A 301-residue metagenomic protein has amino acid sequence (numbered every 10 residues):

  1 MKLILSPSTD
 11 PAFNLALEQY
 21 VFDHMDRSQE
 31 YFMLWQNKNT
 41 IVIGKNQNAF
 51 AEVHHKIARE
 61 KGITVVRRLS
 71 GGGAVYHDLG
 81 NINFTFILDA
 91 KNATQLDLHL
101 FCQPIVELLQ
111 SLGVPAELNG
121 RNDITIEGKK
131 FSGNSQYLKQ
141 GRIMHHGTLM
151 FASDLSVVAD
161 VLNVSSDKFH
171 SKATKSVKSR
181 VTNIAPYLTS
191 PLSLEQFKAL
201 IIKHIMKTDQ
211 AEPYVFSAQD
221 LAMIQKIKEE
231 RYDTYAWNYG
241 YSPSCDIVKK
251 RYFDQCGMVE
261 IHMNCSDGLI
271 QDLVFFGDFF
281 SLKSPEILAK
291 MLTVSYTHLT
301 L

Functional and structural regions predicted by a protein language model:
M1-L96: N-terminal lobe of the biotin/lipoate ligase/transferase fold
N81-N122: Contiguous, small/hydrophobic- and glycine-enriched helical/loop subdomains that border and often "cap" functional
G113-R121, T208-M223: Flexible, glycine/charged-enriched surface loops at secondary-structure junctions
V114-S179: Internal, well-ordered alpha/beta segment that forms a basic, Gly-enriched binding/recognition surface
T174-E212: A conserved active-site cap/scaffold subdomain adjacent to cofactor or substrate pockets
M223-S266: Structured beta-strand/loop patches that form or line metal/cofactor-binding pockets in enzymes
C256-V294: Substrate-recognition/cap regions that form aromatic- and gly/pro-loop-enriched pockets for small-molecule ligands
T297-L301: Conserved small/polar residues in nucleotide/adenosyl-binding loops
